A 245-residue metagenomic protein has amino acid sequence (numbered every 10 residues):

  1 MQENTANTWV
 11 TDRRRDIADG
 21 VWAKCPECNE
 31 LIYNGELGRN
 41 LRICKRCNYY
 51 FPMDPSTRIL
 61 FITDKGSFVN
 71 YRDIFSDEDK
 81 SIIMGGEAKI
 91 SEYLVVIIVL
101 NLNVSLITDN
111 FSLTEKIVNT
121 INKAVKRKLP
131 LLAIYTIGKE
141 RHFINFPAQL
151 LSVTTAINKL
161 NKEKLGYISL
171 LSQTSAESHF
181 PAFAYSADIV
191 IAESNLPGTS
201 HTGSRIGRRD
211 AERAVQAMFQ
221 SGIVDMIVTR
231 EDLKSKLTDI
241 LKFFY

Functional and structural regions predicted by a protein language model:
M1-I90, L94, D239-Y245: Intrinsically disordered, low-complexity segments enriched in small/flexible residues
R14, Y33, L113, Q173 (+1 more regions): Charged, low-complexity surface patches
K24, R39-I43, P55-R58, L113-T120 (+4 more regions): General structural feature for long, well-ordered alpha-helical segments within catalytic domains of soluble enzymes
E30, L102, I223-V224: A broad detector of the eukaryotic-type serine/threonine protein kinase catalytic domain
I32, F51, L131, K164-Y167: Hydrophobic beta-strand scaffold residues
G86-N161, I168-L170: Cleft-lining beta-strand/loop regions that shape enzyme active-site pockets
I137-Y245: Conserved catalytic cores of soluble enzyme domains, especially glycine-rich substrate-binding beta-alpha loops
